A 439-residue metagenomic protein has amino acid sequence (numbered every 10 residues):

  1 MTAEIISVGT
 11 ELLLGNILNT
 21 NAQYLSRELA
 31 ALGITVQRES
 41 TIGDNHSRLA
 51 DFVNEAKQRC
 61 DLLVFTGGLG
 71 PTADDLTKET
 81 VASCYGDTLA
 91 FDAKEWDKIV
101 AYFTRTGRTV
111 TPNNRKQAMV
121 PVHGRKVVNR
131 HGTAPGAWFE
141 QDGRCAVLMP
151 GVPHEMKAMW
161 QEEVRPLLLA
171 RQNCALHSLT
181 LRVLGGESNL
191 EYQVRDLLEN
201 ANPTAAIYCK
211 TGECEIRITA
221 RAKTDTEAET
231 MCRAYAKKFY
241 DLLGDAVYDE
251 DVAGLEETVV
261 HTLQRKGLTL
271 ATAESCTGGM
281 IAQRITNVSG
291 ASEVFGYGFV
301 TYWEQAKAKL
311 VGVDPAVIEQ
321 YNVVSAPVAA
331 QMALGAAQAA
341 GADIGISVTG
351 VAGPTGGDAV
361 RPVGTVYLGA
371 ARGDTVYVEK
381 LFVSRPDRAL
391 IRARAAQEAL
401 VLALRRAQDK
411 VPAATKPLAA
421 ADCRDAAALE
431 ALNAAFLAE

Functional and structural regions predicted by a protein language model:
M1-E39, T226-T230: Glycine-rich phosphate/diphosphate-binding loop of Rossmann-like nucleotide-binding domains
A3-I5, A146, L270: Conserved hydrophobic helix-helix packing surfaces used for dimerization/oligomerization
V8-T10, F65-A73, P150, R221-A222 (+1 more regions): Glycine-rich beta-strand-to-loop/alpha-helix junction loops that act as flexible
S26, A30-E55, F91-G132, A306-D343: Glycine-rich oxoanion-binding loops at beta->alpha junctions
R48-D51, Q58, D75-R171: Proline/glycine-rich low-complexity loops and linkers
F65-F91, F239, L243-E250: Flexible gly/pro-rich beta->alpha loop and the following alpha-helix that scaffold active-site loops
E140-G212, R217-T219, E227-C232: Accessory alpha-helical/coil subdomains and C-terminal extensions that flank or cap enzyme catalytic cores
E227-E439: Short alpha-helical segments enriched in small residues
